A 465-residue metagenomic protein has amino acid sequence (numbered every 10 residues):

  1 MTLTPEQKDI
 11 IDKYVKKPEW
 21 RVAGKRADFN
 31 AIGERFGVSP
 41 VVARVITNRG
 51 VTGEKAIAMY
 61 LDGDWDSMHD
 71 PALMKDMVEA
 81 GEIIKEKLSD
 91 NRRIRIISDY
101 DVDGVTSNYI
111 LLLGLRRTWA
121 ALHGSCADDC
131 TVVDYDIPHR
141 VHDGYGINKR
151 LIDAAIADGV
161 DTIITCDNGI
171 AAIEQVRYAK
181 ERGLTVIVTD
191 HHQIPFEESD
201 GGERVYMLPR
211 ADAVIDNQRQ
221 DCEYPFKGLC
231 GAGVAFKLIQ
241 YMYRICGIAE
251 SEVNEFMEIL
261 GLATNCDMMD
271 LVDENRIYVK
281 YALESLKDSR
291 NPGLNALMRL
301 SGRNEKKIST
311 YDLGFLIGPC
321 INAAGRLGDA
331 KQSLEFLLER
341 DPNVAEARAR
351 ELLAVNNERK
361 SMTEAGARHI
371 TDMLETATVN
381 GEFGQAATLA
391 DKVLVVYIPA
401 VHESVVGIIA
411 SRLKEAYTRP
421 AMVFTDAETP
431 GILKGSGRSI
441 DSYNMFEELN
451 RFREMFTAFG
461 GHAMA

Functional and structural regions predicted by a protein language model:
M1-K13: Long, low-complexity intrinsically disordered regulatory regions enriched in P/S/T/G and acidic residues that serve as
Y14, R21-T162, R182-G183, D200-G202 (+2 more regions): Hydrophobic helix-and-loop "lid/oligomerization" segment in the mid-to-C-terminal part of catalytic domains
D153-A232, F236-I245, E255, V272: Active-site cavity-forming subdomains of large catalytic enzyme subunits
